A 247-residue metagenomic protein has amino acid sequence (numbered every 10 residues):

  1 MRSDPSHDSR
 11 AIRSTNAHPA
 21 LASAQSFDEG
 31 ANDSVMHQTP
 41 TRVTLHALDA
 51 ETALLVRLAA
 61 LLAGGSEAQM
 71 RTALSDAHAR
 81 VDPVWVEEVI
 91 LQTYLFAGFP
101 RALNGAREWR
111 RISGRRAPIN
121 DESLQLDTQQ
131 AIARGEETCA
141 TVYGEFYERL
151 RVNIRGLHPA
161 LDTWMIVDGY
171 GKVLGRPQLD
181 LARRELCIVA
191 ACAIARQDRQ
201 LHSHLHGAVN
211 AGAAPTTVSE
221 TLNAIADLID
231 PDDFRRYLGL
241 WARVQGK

Functional and structural regions predicted by a protein language model:
R2-A53, A60-W85, Y94-L181, N210 (+1 more regions): Acidic, glycine/proline-rich low-complexity segments that act as flexible tails and inter-domain linkers
L55-L61, I90, R184-A193, T221-I225: Short, structured motif recognition centered on aromatic/hydrophobic residues
G65, R196-Q197: Alpha-solenoid helical repeat scaffolds
G171, C187, A191, Q197 (+3 more regions): Preference for long, well-ordered alpha-helical segments
